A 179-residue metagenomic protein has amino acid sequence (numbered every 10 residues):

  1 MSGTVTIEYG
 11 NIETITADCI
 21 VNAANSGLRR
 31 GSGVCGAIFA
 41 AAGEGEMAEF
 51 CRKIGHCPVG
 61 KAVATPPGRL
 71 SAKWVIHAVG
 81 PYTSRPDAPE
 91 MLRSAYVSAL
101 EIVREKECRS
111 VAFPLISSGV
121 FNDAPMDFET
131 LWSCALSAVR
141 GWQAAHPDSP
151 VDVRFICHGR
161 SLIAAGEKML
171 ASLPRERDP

Functional and structural regions predicted by a protein language model:
M1-K106: Glycine-/small-residue-enriched capping loops at alpha/beta junctions
T83-P179: Phosphate/ribose-phosphate-bearing ligand recognition and processing surfaces, centered on ADP-ribose/NAD(+/P+) systems
